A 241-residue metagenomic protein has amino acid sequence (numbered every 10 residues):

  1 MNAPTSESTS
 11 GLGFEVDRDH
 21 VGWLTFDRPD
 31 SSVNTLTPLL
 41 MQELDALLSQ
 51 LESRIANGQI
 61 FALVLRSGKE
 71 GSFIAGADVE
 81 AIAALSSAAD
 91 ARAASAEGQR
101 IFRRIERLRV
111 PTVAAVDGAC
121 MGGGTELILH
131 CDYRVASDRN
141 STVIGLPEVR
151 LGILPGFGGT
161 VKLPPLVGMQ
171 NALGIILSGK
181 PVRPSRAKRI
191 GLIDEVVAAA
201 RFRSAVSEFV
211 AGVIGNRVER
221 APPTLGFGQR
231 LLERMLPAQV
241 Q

Functional and structural regions predicted by a protein language model:
M1-R66, R100-R103: Conserved CoA-thioester-binding segment of acyl-CoA-metabolizing enzymes
N2-P4, T9, P38-M41, L47 (+6 more regions): Intrinsically disordered, low-complexity segments enriched in small/flexible residues
L65, D78, L127-I128, A187: Hydrophobic/aromatic residues within transmembrane alpha-helices of multi-pass small-molecule transporters
S67-I101, C120, R150-G152: Glycine- (often His-adjacent) and acidic-residue-rich active-site loop that binds/positions the CoA thioester
G68, R104-L151, P155: Glycine-rich beta-to-alpha active-site loop
D132, I193-D194: Receiver (REC) domain switch/active-site residues of two-component response regulators
T160-Q170: Hydrophobic, secondary-structure "cap" segments at the distal end of domains
